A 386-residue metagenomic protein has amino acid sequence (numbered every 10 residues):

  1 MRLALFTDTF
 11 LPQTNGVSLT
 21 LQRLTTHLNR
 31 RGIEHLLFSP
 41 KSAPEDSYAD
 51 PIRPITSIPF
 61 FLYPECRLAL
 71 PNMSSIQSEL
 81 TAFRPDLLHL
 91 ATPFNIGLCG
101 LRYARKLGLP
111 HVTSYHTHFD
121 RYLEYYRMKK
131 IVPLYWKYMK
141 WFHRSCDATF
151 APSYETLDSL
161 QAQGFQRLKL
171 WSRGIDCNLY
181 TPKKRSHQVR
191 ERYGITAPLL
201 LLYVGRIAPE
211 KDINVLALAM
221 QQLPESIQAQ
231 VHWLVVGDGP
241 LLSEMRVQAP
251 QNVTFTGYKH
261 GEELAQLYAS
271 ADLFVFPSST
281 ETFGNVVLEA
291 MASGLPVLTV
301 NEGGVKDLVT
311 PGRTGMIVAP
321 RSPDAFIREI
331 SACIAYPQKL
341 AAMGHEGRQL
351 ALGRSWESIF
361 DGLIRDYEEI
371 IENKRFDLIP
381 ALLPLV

Functional and structural regions predicted by a protein language model:
M1-T56, E357, E368, I379 (+1 more regions): N-terminal subdomain of nucleotide-sugar transferases
S39, R53, W136-R185, I195-T196 (+1 more regions): Donor nucleotide-sugar binding/catalytic pocket of nucleotide-sugar-dependent glycosyltransferases
L80, Y258-K259, Q266-A271, L363: Short alpha-helical donor nucleotide-sugar binding micro-motif in glycosyltransferases
P110, R121-W141: Nucleotide-sugar donor phosphate/pyrophosphate-binding loop at the beta->alpha transition of glycosyltransferases
I195-Q221: Conserved donor-binding/catalytic core segment of Leloir-type glycosyltransferases
H260, S279: Aromatic "clamp/platform" in nucleotide-sugar-dependent glycosyltransferases that forms part of the donor/acceptor
P296-T299, V309: Short hydrophobic beta-strand element within catalytic cores of glycosyltransferases and related nucleotide-activated
T310-G312, M316-P323, A332-Q338, L352: Conserved acidic donor-binding segment of nucleotide-sugar-dependent glycosyltransferases
